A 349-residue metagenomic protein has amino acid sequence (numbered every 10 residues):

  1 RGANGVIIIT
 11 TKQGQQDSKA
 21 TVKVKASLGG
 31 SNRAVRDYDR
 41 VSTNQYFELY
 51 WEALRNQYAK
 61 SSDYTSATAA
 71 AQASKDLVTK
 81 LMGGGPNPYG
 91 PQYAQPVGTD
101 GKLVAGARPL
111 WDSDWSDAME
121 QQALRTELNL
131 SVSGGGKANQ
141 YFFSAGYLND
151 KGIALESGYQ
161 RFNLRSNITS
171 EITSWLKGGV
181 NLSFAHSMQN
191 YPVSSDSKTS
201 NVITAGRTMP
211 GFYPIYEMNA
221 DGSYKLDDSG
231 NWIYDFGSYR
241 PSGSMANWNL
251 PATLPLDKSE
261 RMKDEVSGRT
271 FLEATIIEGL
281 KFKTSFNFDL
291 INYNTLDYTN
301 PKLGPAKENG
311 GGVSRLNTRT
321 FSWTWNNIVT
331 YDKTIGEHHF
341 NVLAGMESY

Functional and structural regions predicted by a protein language model:
R1-G5, G29, S113-A123: Periplasmic N-terminal accessory/gating domains of Gram-negative outer-membrane beta-barrel systems
R1-K23, R125-E127, Q140, G146-L148: A beta-strand signature from Gram-negative outer-membrane beta-barrel systems, especially the internal plug domain
T10, K23, N129-S133, S144 (+4 more regions): Outer-membrane beta-barrel architecture
Q16-W111, Q122, G152-L155, N163-S267 (+1 more regions): Surface-exposed loop/interface segments of Gram-negative outer-membrane beta-barrel transport/assembly proteins
M119-Q122, V132-G136: Outer-membrane beta-barrel initiation region
R125, G136-K137, T173, T275-I277 (+1 more regions): Outer-membrane beta-barrel channels and translocator barrels
L280: An active-site-proximal structural segment forming one wall of the substrate-binding cleft that immediately precedes
